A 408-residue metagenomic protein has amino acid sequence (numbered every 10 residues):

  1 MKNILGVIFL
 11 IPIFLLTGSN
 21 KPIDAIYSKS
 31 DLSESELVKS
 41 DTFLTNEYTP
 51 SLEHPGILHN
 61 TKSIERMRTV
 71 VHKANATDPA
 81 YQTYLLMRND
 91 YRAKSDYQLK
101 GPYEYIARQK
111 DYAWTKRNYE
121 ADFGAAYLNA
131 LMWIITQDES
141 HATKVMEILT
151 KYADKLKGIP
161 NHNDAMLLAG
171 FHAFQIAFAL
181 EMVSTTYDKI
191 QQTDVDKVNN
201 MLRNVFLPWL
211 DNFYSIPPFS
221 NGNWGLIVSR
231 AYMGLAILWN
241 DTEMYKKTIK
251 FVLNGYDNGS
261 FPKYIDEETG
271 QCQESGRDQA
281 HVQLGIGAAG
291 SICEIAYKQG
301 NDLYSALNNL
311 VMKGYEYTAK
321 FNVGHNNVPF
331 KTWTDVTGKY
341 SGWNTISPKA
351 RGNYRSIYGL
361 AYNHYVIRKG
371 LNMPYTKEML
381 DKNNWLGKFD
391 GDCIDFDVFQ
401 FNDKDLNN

Functional and structural regions predicted by a protein language model:
M1-K29: Bacterial Sec-dependent N-terminal signal peptides
Y27, D31-S215, K250, Q273 (+2 more regions): Extracellular glycan-targeting catalytic surfaces
Y112-A113, W209-S220, S260-D278: Active-site-adjacent structural elements in folded domains
A130-L131, R230, G234: Amphipathic alpha-helical repeat scaffolds
L168, W224, D278-G285, L307-L310: Secondary-structure capping and boundary motifs in well-ordered enzyme cores
R203, M244-I265, Q283-I286: A structural motif
